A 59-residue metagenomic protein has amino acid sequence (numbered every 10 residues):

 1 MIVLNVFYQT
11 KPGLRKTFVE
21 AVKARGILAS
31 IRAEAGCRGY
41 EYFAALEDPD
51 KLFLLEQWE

Functional and structural regions predicted by a protein language model:
M1-L4, P12-F18: A broad, low-specificity signal for short, low-complexity segments enriched in glycine/proline and polar/charged
I2-Q9, G39-E59: Short, well-ordered beta-strand segments in beta-rich or mixed alpha/beta enzyme and ligand-binding folds
L14-G39: Short amphipathic alpha-helical segments
